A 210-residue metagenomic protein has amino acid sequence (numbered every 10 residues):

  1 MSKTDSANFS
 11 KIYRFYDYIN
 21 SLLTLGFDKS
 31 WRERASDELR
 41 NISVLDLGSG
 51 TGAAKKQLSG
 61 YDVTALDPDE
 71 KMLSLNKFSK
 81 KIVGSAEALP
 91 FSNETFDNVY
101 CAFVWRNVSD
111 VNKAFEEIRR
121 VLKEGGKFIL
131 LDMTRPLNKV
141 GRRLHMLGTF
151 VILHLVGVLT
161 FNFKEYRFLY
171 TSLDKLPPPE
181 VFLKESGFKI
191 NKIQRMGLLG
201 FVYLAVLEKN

Functional and structural regions predicted by a protein language model:
M1-L39, A53-A54, M72, K164-L169: Conserved class I S-adenosyl-L-methionine
K3, L22, A54, T134-F182: C-terminal alpha-helical "lid/dimerization" subdomain adjacent to the S-adenosyl-L-methionine
L45-A88: Class I SAM-dependent methyltransferase SAM/SAH-binding core
T51, R167-V206: Conserved Class I S-adenosyl-L-methionine
E87-V99: A short acidic, Gly/Pro-enriched loop at the edge of an enzyme's catalytic core that lines a small-molecule cofactor
N98-D110: A short SAM/SAH-binding and catalytic strip from SAM-dependent methyltransferases
N112-E124: A short glycine-rich, Lys/Arg-flanked "PGG" loop and its adjoining helix->strand segment in the class I
G126-M133: Conserved beta-strand signature within the Rossmann-like core of class I S-adenosyl-L-methionine
